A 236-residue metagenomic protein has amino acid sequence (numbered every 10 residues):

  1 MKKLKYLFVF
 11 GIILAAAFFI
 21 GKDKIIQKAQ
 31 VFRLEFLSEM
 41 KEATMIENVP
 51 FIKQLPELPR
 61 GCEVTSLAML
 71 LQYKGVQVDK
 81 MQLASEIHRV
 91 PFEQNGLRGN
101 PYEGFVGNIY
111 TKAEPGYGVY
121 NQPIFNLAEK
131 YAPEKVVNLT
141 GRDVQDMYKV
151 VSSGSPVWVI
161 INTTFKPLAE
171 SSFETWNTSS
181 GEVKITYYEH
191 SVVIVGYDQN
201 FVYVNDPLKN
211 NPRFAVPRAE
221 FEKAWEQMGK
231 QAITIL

Functional and structural regions predicted by a protein language model:
K3-Q122, T163-F165, S171-E174, V183-I185: Active-site-adjacent structural segments surrounding the nucleophilic cysteine of cysteine proteases and isopeptidases
K24, M81-S85, N121-K130, V144-S152 (+2 more regions): Short alpha-helical interface patches
S66, T140-D143, I161-F165, G196-D198 (+1 more regions): A mature extracytoplasmic/lumenal domain signature
L67-V76, H88-F92, E129-E134, S152 (+3 more regions): Sec-exported extracytoplasmic/periplasmic mature domains
L70, W158-I160, V193, Y203: Soluble periplasmic/extracytoplasmic beta-strand elements of cell-envelope proteins
K80-F92, K135-V136, E220, K230-L236: Cysteine-dependent hydrolase recognition
G99-S191, T234-I235: Predominantly the structural core of cysteine protease catalytic domains
T175-S179, V183-T186, V192-L236: Noncatalytic regulatory segments and standalone regulatory/sensor domains
